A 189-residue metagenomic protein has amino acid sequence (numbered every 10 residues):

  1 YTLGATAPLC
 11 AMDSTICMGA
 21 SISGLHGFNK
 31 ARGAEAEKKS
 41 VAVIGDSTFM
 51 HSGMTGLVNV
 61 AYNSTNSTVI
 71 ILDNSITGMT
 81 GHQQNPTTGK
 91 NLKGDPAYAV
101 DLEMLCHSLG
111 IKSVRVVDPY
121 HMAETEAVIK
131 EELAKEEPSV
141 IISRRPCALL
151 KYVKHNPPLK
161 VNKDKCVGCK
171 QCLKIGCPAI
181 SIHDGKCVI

Functional and structural regions predicted by a protein language model:
Y1, R145-A148: Short glycine-rich anion-binding loops that position phosphate/pyrophosphate groups of nucleotides and phosphorylated
A5-V140, V153: Thiamine diphosphate
A36, L159-G168: Generic long, charged, amphipathic alpha-helical segments
I44, V161-K163, I189: Thr-Gly-centered strand-to-loop micro-motif
A148, P158, C172: Cys/His-rich Zn2+-binding cysteine-cluster or related metal-binding knuckle/ribbon modules and their
Y152, V167-I189: Iron-sulfur cluster-binding cysteine motifs and their immediate structural context in ferredoxin-like electron-transfer
Y152-K160: Short domain-boundary/entry signatures in modular proteins, especially in secreted/extracellular architectures
